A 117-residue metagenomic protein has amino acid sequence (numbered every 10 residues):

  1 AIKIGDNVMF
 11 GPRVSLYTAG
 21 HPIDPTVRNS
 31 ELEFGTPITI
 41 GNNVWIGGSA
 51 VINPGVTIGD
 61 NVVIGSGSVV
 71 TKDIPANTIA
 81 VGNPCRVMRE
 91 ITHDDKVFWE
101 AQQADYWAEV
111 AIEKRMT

Functional and structural regions predicted by a protein language model:
A1-T57, E90-T92: Flexible, glycine/small-residue-enriched loop-and-beta-strand segment within the central core of proteins
I2, S68, K72, A76-T78 (+1 more regions): Glycine-centered loop/turn positions within well-structured domains that cap or flank conserved ligand/cofactor-binding
G5-R13, N61, G65-G67, N77: Outer-envelope exported proteins of Gram-negative bacteria
N7, N83-T117: Terminal amphipathic alpha-helical/low-complexity segments used for targeting or macromolecular assembly
P12, G48, S66, N83-P84: A secondary-structure boundary/capping signal
Y17-T18, G65, T71-K72, M88-E90: Conserved acidic donor-binding loop of glycosyltransferase catalytic domains
W45, V63, I79-V81: Short-chain dehydrogenase/reductase
G48-K72: Beta-rich strand-turn-strand
